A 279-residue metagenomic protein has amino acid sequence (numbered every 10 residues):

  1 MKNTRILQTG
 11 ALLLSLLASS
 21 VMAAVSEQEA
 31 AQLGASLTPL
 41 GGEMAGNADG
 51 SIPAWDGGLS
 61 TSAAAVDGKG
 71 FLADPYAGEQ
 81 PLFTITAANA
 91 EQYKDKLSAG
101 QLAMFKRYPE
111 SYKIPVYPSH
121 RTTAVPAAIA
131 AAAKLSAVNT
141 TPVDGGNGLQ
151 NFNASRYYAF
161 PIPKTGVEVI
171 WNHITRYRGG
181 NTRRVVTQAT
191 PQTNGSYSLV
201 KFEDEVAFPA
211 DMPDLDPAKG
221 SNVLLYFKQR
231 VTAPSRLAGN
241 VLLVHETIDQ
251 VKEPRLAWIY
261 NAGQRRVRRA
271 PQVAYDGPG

Functional and structural regions predicted by a protein language model:
K2-G10: Bacterial N-terminal signal peptides that target proteins for export
Q8, G42, A270: Functionally constrained cores in energy, signaling, and assembly domains
T9-S19: Bacterial N-terminal signal peptides
V21-A24: Boundary at the C-terminal end of the N-terminal hydrophobic targeting segment
E27-P254: Solvent-exposed N-terminal domain segments of exported/luminal and surface proteins
R236-G279: Loop-centered beta-sheet repeat module
